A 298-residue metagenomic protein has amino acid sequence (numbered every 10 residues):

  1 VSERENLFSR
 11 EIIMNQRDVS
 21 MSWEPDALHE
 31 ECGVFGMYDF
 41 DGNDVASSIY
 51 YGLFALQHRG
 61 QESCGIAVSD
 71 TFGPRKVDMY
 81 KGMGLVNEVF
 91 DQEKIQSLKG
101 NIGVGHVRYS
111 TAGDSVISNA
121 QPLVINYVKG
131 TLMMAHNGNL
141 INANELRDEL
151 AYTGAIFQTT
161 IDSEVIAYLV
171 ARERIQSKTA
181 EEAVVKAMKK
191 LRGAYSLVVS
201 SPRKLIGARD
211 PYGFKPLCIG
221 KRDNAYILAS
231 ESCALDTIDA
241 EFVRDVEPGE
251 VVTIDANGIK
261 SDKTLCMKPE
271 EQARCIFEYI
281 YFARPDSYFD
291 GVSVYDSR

Functional and structural regions predicted by a protein language model:
V1: Flexible, polar/acidic helix-loop-strand segments at domain edges
R4-P248, T253-R298: Conserved short alpha-helical segments that host acidic/polar catalytic motifs at enzyme active sites
